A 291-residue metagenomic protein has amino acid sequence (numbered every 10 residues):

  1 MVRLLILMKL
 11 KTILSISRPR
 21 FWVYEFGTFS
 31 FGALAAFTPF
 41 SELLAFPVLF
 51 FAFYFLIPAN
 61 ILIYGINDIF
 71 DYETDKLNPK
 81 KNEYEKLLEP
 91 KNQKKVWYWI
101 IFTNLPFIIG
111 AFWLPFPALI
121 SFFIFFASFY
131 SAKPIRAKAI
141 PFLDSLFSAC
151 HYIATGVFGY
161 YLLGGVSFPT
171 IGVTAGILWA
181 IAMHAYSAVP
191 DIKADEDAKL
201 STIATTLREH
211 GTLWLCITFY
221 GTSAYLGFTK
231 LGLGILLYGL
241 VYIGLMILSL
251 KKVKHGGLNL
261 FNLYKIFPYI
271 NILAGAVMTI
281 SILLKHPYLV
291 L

Functional and structural regions predicted by a protein language model:
K9-S15, E85-F168: Intramembrane alpha-helical segments
F26-G32, S145-Y160, A204-E209, Y264-T279: Small-residue-rich segments of transmembrane alpha-helices in multi-pass membrane proteins, especially helix faces
G27-F70, P106, F116-S128, V166-Y186: Membrane-embedded alpha-helical segments that form the functional core of polytopic membrane enzymes, especially those
F29-A35, W97-A111, F123-S128, I217-L226 (+2 more regions): Hydrophobic core of alpha-helical transmembrane segments in multi-pass integral membrane proteins
F55-E85, A182-A204: Acidic (Asp/Glu-rich) catalytic motifs at the cytosolic membrane interface
Y64, A127-K138, A188, L248-G257: C-terminal ends of transmembrane helices
Y72-S121, S201-G234: Multi-pass membrane catalytic core of lipid/isoprenoid biosynthesis enzymes
P134, G211, G232-L291: Extended hydrophobic alpha-helices typical of membrane-associated regions
